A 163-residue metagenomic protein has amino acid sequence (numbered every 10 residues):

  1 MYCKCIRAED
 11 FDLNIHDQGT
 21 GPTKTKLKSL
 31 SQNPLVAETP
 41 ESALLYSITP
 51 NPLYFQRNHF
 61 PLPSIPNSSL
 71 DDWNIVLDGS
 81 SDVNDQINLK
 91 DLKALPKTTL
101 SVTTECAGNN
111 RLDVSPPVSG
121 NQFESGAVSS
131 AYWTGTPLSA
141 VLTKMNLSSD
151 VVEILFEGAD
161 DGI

Functional and structural regions predicted by a protein language model:
C5-I163: Structured, non-membrane catalytic/scaffold regions adjacent to prosthetic-group chemistry
